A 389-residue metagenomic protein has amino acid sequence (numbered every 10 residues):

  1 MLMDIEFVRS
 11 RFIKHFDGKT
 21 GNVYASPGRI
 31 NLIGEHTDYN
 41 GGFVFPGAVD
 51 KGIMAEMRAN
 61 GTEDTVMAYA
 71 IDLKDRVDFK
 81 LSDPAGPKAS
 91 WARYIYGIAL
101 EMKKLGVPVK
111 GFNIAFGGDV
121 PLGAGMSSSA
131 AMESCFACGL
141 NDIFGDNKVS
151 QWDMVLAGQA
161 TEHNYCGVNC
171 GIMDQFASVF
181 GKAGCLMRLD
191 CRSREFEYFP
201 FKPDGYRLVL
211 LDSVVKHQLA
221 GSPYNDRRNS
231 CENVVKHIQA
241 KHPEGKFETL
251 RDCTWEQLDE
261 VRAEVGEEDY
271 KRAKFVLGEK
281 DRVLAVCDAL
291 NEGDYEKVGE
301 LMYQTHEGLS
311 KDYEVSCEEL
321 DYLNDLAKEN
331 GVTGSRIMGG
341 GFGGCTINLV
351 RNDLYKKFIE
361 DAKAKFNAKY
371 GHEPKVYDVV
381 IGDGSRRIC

Functional and structural regions predicted by a protein language model:
M1-Y24, I30-G34, Y39, F43 (+4 more regions): Gly/Ser-rich oxyanion-binding loop with an adjacent helix/lid that shapes the negatively charged ligand pocket
L2-R29, M54, R58-K88, C185-G334 (+1 more regions): C-terminal nucleotide
G41-A48, R227-R228: Short Gly/aromatic-enriched secondary-structure transition segments
P46-A48, E56-N60, G106: Short, charge-rich binding segments
A131, C345-L349: FabD-like malonyl-/acyl-CoA
F342: Glycine-rich phosphate-binding loop
